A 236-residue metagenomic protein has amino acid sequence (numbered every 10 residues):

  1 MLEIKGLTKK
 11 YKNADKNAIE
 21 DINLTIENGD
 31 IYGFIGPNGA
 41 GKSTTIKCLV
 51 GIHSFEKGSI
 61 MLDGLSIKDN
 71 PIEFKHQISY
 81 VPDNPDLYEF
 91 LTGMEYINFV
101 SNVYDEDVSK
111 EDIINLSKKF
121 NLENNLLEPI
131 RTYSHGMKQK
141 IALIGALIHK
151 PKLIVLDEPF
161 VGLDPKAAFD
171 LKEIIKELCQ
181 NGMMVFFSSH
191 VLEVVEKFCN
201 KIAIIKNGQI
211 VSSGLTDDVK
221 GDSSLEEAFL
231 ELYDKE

Functional and structural regions predicted by a protein language model:
M1-I4, T8-D21, P71: A short, flexible loop at the N-terminus of ABC-type nucleotide-binding domains that lies
G58-D69, E73-F74: Conserved ABC transporter NBD signature motif
N98, N102, V108-N125: Conserved ABC ATPase "signature" region
L143: Hydrophobic anchor residue at the start of the ABC signature
I154-E158: Catalytic Walker B motif of ABC-type/P-loop ATPase nucleotide-binding domains
S213-G214: ABC ATPase "signature
